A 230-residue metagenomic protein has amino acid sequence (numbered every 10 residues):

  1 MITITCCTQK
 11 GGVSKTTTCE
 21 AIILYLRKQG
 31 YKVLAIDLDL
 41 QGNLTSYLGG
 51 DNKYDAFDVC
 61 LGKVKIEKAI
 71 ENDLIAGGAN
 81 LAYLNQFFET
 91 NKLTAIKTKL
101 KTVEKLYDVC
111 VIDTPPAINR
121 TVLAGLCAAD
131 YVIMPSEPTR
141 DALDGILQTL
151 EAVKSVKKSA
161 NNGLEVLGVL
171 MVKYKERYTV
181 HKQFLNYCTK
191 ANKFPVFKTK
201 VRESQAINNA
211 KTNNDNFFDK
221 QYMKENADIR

Functional and structural regions predicted by a protein language model:
M1-R230: P-loop NTP-binding core
